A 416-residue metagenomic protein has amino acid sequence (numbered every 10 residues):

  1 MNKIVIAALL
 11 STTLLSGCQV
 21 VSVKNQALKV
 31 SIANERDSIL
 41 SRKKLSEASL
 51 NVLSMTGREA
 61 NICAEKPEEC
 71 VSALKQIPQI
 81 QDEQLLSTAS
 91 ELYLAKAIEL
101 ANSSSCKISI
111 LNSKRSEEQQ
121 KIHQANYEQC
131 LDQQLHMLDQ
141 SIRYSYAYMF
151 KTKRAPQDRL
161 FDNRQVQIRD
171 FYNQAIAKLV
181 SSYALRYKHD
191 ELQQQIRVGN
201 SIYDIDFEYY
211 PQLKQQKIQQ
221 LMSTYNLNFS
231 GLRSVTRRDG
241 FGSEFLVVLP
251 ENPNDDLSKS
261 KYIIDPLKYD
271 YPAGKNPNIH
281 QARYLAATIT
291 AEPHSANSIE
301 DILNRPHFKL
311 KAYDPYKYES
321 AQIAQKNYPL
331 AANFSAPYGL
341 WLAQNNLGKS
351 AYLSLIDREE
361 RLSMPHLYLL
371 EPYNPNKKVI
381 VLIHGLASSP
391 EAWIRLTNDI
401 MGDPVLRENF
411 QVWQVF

Functional and structural regions predicted by a protein language model:
M1-I6: Bacterial N-terminal signal peptides that target proteins for export
A8-T13: Bacterial N-terminal signal peptides
L15-G17: C-terminal motif of bacterial Sec signal peptides marking the signal peptidase cleavage site
Q19-I380, S389-I394, Q411-W413: Flexible, membrane-associating and regulatory peripheral segments of lipid-active enzymes
I394-F410: Short amphipathic alpha-helix adjacent to the substrate-entry channel of hydrolases
F416: Histidine-bearing beta->alpha loop at or near hydrolase active sites
